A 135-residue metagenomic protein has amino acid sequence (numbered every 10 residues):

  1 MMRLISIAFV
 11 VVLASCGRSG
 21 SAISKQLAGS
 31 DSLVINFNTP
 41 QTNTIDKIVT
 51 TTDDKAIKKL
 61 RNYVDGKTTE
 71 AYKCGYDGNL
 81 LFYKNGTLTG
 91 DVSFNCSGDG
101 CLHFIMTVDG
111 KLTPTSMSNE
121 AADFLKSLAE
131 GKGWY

Functional and structural regions predicted by a protein language model:
M2-I7: Sec-dependent signal peptide recognition, specifically the positively charged N-region followed immediately by
F9-V10, K67: Residue-level signal for mature regions of secreted extracellular proteins and peptides
L13-S15: C-terminal motif of bacterial Sec signal peptides marking the signal peptidase cleavage site
G17-Y135: Function-determining sites in protein domains
